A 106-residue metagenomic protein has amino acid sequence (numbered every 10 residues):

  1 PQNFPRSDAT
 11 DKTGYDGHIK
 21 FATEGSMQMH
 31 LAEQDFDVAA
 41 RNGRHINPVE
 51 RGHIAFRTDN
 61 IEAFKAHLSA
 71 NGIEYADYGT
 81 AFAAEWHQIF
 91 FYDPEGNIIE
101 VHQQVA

Functional and structural regions predicted by a protein language model:
P1-Q28: Core segments of cupin and vicinal oxygen chelate
N3-P5, R51-F56, V105-A106: N-terminal beta-strand motif that seeds the catalytic metal site of vicinal oxygen chelate
N3-T10, D37-N42, D77, A84: A short, acidic/glycine-rich surface segment
I19-G25, R41-H67, H87-Y92: Vicinal oxygen chelate
G25, A32-Q34, Q104: Generic beta-structure capping elements
S26-M29, A39-A40, G96-I98: Short, charged/polar, Gly/Pro-enriched secondary-structure boundary elements
H30, H53, H102: Histidine-centered active-site/metal-ligand motif
K65-A106: Vicinal oxygen chelate
